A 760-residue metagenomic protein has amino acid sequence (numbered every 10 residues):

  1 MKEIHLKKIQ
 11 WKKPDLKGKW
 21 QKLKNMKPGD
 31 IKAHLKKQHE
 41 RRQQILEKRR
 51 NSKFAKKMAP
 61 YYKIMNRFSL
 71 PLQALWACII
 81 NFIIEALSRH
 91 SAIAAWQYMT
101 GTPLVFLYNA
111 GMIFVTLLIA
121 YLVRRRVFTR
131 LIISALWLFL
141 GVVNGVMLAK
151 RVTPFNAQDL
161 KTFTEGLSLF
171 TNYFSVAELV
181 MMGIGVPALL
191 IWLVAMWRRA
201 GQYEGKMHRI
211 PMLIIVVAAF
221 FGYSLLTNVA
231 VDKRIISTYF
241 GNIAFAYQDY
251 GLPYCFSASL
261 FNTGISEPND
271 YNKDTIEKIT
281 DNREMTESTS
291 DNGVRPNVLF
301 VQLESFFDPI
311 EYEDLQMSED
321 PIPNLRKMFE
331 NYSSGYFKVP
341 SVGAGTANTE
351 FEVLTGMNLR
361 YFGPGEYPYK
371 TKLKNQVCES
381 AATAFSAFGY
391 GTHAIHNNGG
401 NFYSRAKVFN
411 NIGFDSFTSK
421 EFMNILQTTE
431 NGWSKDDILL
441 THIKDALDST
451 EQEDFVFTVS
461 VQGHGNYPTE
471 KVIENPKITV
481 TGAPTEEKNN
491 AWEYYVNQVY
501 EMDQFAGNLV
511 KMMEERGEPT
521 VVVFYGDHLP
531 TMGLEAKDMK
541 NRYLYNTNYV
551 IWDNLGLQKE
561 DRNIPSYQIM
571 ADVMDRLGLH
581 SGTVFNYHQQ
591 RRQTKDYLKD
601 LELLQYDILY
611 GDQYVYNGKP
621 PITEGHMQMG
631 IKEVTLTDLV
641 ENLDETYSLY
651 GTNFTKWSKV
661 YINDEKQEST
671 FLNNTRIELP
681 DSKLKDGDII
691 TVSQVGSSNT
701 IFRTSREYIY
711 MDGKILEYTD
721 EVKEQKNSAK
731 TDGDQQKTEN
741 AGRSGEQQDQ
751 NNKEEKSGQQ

Functional and structural regions predicted by a protein language model:
M1-I45: N-terminal targeting leaders characterized by basic, low-complexity, disordered sequences that direct proteins
R41-A246: Transmembrane and membrane-interface helices of multi-pass, inner-membrane envelope-modifying transferases
W137, N297, T520-V521: A generic hydrophobic-helix recognition signal that picks specific residues within alpha-helical hydrophobic
A157-Q158, I243-Y254, G343-A344, S434: Membrane-interface micro-motifs in multi-pass membrane enzymes
G166, V298-L303: Residue-level preference for non-acidic, small/hydrophobic
L226-F300: Membrane-interface segments at or immediately adjacent to transmembrane helices that form the boundary between
T286-D291, L303, D308-L679, K683-Q760: Solvent-exposed soluble domains appended to multi-pass membrane proteins
